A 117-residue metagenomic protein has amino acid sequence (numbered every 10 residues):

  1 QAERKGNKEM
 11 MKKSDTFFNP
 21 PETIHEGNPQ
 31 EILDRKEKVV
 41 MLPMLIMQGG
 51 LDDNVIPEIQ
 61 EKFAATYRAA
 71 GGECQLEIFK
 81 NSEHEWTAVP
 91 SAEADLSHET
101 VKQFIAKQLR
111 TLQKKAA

Functional and structural regions predicted by a protein language model:
Q1-R35: Mobile cap/lid helix-loop segments that gate and shape the active-site cleft of serine hydrolases
P21, M44, E73-C74: Hydrophobic anchor at the start of a short beta-strand that flanks the dinucleotide cofactor-binding loop
Q30-M41, E58-I59: Conserved serine/cysteine hydrolase catalytic core
V39-V40, L45-Q48, D52: Short beta-strand/loop motif that positions the catalytic acidic residue of the alpha/beta-hydrolase fold
D53-K62: Conserved alpha/beta-hydrolase "acid-adjacent" motif
R68-E85: Catalytic histidine neighborhood in serine/cysteine hydrolases with alpha/beta-hydrolase-type architecture
S82-D95: Catalytic histidine-centered segment of alpha/beta-hydrolase-like enzymes
A92-A117: Catalytic active-site module of serine/aspartate enzymes centered on a nucleophile-bearing elbow/loop
